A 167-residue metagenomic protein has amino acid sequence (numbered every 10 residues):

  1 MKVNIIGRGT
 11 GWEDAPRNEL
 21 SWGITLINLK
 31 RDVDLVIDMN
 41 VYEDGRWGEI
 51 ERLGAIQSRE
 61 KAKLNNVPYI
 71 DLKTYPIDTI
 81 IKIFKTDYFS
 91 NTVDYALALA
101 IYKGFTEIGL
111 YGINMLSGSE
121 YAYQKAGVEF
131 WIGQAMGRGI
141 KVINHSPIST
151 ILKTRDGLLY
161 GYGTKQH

Functional and structural regions predicted by a protein language model:
M1-H167: Metal-ion/cofactor- or nucleotide/acyl-coenzyme-handling active-site neighborhoods
